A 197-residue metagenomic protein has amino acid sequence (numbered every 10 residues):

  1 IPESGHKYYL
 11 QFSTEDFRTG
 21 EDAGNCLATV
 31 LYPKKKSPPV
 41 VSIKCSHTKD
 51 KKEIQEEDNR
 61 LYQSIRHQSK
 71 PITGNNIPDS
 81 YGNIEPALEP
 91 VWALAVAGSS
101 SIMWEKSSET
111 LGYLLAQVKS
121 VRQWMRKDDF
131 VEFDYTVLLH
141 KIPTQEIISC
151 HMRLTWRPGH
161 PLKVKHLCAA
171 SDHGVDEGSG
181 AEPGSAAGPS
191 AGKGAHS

Functional and structural regions predicted by a protein language model:
I1-D16, D22-L27, L115-M125: A cross-kingdom feature marking solvent-exposed beta-strand/loop segments within repeated, beta-rich binding/scaffold
Y8-E15, C26-A28, V91-M103, V131-L139: Short, structured motif recognition centered on aromatic/hydrophobic residues
R18-P78, G82, P86, K127-S197: Compact beta-sheet-dominated globular domain cores
R66-M125, F133: Surface-exposed interaction/gating patches
